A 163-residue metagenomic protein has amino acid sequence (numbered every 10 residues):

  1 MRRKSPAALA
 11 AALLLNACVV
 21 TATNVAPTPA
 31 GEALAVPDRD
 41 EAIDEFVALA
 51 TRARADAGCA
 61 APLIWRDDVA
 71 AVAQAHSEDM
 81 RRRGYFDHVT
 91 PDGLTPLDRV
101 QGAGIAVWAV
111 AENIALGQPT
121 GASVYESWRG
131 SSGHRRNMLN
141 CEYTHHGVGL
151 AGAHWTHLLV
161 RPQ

Functional and structural regions predicted by a protein language model:
M1-A8: Bacterial N-terminal signal peptides that target proteins for export
P27-R81: A short alpha-helix/helix-coil micro-patch that ends at or immediately precedes a cysteine
D44-A55, A71-E78, D98, E112 (+4 more regions): Solvent-exposed, polar/charged alpha-helical surfaces in well-ordered, non-transmembrane soluble domains, broadly
A57-A70, G84-D92, A111, R135-L150: Surface-exposed patches in mature extracellular/periplasmic domains of secreted proteins
D67-T120: Short, surface-exposed glycine/acidic/tryptophan-bearing loops
V107, E112-Q163: Disulfide-stabilized extracellular recognition modules
